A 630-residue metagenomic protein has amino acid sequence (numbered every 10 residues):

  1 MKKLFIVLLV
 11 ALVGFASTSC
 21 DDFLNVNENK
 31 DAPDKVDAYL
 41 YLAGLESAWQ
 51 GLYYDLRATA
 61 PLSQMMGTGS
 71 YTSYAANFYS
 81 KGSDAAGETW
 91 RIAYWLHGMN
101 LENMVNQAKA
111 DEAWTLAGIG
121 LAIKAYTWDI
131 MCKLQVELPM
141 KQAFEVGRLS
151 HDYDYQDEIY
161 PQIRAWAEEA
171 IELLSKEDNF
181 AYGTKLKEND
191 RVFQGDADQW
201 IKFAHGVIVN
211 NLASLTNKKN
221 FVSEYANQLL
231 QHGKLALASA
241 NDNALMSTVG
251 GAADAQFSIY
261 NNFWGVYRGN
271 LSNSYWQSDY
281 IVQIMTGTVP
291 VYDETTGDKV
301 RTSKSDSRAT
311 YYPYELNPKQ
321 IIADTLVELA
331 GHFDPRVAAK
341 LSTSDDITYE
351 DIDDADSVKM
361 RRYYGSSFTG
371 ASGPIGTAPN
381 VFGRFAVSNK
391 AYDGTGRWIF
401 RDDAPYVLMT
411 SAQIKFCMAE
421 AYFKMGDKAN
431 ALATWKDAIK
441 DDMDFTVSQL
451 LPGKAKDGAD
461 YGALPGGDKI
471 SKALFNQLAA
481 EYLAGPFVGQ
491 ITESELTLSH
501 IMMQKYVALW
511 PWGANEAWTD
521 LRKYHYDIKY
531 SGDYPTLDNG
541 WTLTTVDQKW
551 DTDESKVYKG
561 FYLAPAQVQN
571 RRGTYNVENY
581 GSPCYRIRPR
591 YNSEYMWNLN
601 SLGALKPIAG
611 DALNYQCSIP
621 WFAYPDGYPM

Functional and structural regions predicted by a protein language model:
M1-L4: Positively charged n-region of N-terminal signal peptides that target proteins for export
I6-G14: Hydrophobic helical h-region of N-terminal Sec-dependent signal peptides in bacterial secretory/periplasmic proteins
C20-S73, V327, V337, T348-D353 (+3 more regions): Membrane-proximal, proline-rich intrinsically disordered regions
G69-L450, I491-L496, Q504, Y628-M630: Structured, solvent-exposed acidic/aromatic patches
L230, K234-L235, D242-A244, D356-S357 (+4 more regions): C-terminal/domain-terminus segments
K428-D533: C-terminal structural cap/anchor segments
